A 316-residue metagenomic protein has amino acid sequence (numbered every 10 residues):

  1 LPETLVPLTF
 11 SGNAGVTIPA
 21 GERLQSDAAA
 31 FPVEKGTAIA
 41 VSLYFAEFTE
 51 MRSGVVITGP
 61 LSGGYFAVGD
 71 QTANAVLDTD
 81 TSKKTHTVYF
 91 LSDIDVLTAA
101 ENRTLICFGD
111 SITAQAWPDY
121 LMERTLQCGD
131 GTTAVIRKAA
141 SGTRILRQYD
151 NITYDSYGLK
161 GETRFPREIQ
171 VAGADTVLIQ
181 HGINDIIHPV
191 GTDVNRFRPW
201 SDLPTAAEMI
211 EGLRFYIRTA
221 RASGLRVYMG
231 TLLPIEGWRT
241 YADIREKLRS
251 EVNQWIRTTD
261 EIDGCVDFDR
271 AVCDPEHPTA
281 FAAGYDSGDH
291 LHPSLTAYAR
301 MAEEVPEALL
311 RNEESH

Functional and structural regions predicted by a protein language model:
L1-A28, I94, E101-G212, W238-Y241 (+1 more regions): Conserved SGNH/GDSL esterase-like catalytic core that processes O-acyl groups on lipids and polysaccharides
L1-F108, T113-A114, Q127-G131, L310-H316: N-terminal secretory targeting modules
I136-K138, Y228, V266: General small-molecule cofactor/ligand-binding pocket signal
I152-T153, I187, N195, L232-H316: Catalytic His-Asp segment of secreted/periplasmic serine-dependent ester chemistry enzymes
Q170, R221, R257-T258: Non-catalytic positions within long, well-ordered alpha-helices that form the structural scaffold/packing of enzyme
H181, T231-L232: A cross-domain feature marking catalytic cores of carbohydrate-active enzymes and several ubiquitous metabolic/repair
L213-R221: Surface-exposed amphipathic alpha-helices with a cationic face
S223-R226: A short helix->loop->beta-strand "cap" motif at the edges of active sites that frequently abuts
